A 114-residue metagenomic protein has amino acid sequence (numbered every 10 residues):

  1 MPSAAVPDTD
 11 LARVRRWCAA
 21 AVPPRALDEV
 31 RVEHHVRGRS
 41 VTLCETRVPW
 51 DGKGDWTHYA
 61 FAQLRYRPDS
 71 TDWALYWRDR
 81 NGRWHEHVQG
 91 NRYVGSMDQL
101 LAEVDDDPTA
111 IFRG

Functional and structural regions predicted by a protein language model:
M1-G54: Negatively charged, low-complexity tracts enriched in Asp/Glu with abundant Ser/Thr
A21-D28, A60-D72, I111-G114: Hydrophobic transmembrane alpha-helix bundles
H34, G38, Q63, W84 (+1 more regions): Solvent-exposed, non-transmembrane amphipathic alpha-helical segments
T42-W77: Short, conserved beta-strand/beta-arch hydrophobic-aromatic motifs that form part of recognition grooves or interface
T71-G114: Short, compact, well-ordered microdomains
